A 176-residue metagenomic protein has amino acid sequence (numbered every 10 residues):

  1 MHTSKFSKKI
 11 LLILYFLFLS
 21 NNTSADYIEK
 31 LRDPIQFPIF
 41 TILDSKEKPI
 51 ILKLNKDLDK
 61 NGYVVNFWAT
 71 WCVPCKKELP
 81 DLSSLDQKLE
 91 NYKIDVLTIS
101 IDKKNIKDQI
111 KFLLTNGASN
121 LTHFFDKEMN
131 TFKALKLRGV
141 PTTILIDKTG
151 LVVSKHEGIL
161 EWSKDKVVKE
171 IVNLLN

Functional and structural regions predicted by a protein language model:
H2-L11: Bacterial N-terminal signal peptides that target proteins for export
I10-L19: Bacterial N-terminal signal peptides
A25-K56: N-terminal "domain-start" segment that seeds a small globular fold
F37-P38, Y63, V140-T142: Short loop/turn microsegments at loop-to-beta-strand junctions
K53-K76: Short active-site neighborhood of thiol/selenol oxidoreductases, capturing the structured segment around
V65, L97-I99, I144: Conserved hydrophobic packing residues within short motifs/helices of P-loop NTPase cores of ABC-family ATPases
K77-N116, M129-K133: Structural microenvironment flanking redox-active thiols in thiol-disulfide oxidoreductases
T115-S119, D126-E170: Thiol/disulfide oxidoreductase modules built on the thioredoxin-like
